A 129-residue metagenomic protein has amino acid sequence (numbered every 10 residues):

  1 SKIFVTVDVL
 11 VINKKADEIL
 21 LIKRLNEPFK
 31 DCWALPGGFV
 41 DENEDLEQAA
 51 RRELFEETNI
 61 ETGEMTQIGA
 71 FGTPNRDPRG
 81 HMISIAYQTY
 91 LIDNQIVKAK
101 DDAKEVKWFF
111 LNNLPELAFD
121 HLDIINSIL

Functional and structural regions predicted by a protein language model:
S1-L35, T62: N-terminal strand-loop-strand
V40-L129: Unchanged
